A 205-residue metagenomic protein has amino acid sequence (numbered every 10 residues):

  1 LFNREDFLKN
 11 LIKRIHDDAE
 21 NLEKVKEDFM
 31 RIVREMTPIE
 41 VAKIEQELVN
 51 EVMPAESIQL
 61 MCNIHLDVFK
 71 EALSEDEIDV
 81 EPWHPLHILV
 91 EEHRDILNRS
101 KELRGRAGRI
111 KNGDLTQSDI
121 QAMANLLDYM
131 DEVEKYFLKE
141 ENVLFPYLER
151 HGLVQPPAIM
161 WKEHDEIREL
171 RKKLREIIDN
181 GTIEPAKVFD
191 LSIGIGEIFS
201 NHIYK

Functional and structural regions predicted by a protein language model:
L1-K205: Small-residue-biased structural context
